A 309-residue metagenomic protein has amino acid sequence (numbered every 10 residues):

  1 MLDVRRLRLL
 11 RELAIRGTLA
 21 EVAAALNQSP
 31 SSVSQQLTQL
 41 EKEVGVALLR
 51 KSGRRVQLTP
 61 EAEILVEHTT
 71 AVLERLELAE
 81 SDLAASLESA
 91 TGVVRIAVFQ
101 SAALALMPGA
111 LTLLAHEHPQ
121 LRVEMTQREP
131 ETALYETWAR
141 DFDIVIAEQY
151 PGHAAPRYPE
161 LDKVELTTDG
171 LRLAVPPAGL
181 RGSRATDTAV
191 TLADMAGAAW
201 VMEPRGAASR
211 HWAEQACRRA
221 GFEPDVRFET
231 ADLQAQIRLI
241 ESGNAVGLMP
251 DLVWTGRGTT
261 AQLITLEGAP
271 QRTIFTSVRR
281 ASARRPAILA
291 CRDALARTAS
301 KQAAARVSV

Functional and structural regions predicted by a protein language model:
R11-S29: Short helix-boundary/capping micro-motifs
E41-E63: A short LG(V/I)-centered, amphipathic sequence patch enriched for acidic residue(s) preceding the LG motif
T91-A154, T230: Central regulatory/effector-binding core of bacterial HTH transcription factors
L106, Q262-V307: A late-sequence structural motif
E117, R128-A198, L252-R257: Acidic, Gly/Pro-rich loop/turn segments at junctions of secondary structure
E129-L134, W138-D141, E148, G206-Q262: Hydrophobic hinge/microswitch elements
E148, R181-V190, A198-A220, R284-R292 (+1 more regions): Secondary-structure junction motif
A155-E165, D169, Q234-A283: Beta-alpha-beta core module
